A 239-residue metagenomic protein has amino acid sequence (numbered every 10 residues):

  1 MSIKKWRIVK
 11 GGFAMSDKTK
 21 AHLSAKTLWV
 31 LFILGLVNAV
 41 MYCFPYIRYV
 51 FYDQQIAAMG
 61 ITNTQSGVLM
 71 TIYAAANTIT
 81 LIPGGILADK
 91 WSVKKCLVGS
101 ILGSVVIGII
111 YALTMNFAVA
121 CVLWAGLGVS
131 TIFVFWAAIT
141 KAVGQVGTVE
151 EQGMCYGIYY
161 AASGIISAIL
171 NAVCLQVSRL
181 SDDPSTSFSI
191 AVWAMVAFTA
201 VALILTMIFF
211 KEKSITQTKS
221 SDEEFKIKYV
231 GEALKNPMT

Functional and structural regions predicted by a protein language model:
W29-Q55, M59-N63, L170-N171: Extracytoplasmic
V68-I86: Central cavity-lining transmembrane alpha-helices of secondary-active solute carriers, predominantly the Major
L102-N116: C-terminal ends and interior cores of transmembrane alpha-helices in multi-pass membrane transporters/permeases
L123-A161: Cytoplasmic helix-loop-helix junction between adjacent transmembrane helices in 12-TM secondary transporters
G153-L175: Glycine-rich segments within core transmembrane alpha-helices of 12-TM secondary carriers
S189-I208: Symmetry-related core transmembrane helices of the 12-TM Major Facilitator Superfamily/SLC fold
F209-G231: Flexible cytoplasmic inter-helical loops of multi-pass small-molecule transporters
